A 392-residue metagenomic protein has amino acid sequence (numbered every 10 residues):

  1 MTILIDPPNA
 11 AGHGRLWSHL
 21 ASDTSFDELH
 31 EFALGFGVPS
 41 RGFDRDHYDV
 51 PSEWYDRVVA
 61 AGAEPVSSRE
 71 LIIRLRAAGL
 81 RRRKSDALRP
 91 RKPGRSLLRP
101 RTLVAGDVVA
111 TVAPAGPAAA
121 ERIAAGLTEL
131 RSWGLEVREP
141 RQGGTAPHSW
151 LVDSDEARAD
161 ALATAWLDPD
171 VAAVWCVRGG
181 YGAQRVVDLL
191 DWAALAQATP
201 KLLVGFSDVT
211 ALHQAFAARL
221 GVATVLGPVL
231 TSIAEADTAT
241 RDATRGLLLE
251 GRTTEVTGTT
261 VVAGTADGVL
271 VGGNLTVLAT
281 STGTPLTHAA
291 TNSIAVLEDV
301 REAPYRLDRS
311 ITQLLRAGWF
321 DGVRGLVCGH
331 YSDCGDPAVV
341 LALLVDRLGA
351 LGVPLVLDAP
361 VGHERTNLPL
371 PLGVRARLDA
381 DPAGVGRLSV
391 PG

Functional and structural regions predicted by a protein language model:
T2, D6-V66, E70-R82: Basic nucleic-acid-binding interfaces
R91-D170: ATP/NTP phosphate-donor binding region
T111, V174, D208, L278 (+2 more regions): Buried hydrophobic positions in well-ordered alpha/beta secondary-structure cores of metabolic enzymes
W175-Q184, L189, F206: N-terminal glycine-rich "phosphate-gripper" loop used for MgATP/nucleotide binding and carboxylate activation
L190-A215, A223-L230, L351-V356: Short, acidic/small-residue loops that bind anionic groups at enzyme active sites
G221-G283: Conserved anion/nucleotide-ligand pocket segment
L286-V340: Internal helical hairpin/lid segments
H330-G392: ATP/nucleoside-binding phosphotransfer catalytic cores, i.e., glycine-rich phosphate-binding loops
